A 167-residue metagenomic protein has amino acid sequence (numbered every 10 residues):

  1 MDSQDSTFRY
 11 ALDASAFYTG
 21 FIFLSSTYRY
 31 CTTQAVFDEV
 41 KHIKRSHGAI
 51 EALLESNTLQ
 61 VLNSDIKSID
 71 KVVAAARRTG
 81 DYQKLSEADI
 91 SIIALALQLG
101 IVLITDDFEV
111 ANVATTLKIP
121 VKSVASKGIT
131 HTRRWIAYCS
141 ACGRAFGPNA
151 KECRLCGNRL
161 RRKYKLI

Functional and structural regions predicted by a protein language model:
M1-L99, E109-I167: Feature 3881 marks metal-assisted phosphotransfer/nuclease machinery and their flanking interaction elements
L103-D106: Extended catalytic/binding region for NAD+/ADP-ribose chemistry, centered on the ART fold
